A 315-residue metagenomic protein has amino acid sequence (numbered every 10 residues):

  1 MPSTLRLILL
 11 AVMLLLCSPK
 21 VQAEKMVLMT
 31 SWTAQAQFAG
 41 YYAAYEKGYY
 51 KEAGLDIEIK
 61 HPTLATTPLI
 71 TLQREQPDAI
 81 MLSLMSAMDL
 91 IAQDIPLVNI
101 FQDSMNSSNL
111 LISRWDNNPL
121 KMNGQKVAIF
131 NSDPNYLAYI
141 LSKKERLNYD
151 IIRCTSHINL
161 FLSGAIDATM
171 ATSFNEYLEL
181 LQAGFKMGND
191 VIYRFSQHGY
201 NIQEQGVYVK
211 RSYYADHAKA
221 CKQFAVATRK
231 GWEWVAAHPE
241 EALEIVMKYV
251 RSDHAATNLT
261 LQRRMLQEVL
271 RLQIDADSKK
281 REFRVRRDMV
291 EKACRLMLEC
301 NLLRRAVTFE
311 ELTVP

Functional and structural regions predicted by a protein language model:
S3-L10: Sec-dependent signal peptide recognition, specifically the positively charged N-region followed immediately by
V12-L14: Gram-negative bacterial Sec-dependent N-terminal signal peptides
C17-S18: N-terminal signal peptide c-region/cleavage motif recognized by signal peptidases
E24-C154, L160-S163, D167-A171: Short, glycine-/small- and polar/acidic-enriched structural segments that line small-molecule recognition paths
T30, A34-Q35, H61-A65, I80 (+10 more regions): Solvent-exposed, acidic/flexible segments
M85-S86, S156-A255: Pocket-lining segment of extracytoplasmic ligand-binding domains
L147-I151, M187-I192, S252-E268, R304-E311: Short, surface-exposed acidic
H217-L302: Secondary-structure end/capping motifs
